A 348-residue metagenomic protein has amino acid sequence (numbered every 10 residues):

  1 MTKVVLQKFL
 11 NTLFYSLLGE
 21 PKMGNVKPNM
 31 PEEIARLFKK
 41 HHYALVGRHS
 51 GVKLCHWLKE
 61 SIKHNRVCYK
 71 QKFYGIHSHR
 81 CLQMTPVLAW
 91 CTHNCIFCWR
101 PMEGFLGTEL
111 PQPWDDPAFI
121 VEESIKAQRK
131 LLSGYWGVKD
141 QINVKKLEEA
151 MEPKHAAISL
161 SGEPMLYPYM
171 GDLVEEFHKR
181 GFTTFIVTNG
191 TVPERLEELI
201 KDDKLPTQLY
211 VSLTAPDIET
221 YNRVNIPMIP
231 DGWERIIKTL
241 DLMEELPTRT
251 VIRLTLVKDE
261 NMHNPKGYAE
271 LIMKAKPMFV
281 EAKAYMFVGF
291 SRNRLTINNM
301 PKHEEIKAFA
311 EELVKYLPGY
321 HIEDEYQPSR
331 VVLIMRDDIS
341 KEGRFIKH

Functional and structural regions predicted by a protein language model:
V4-F97, P101-K130, M335: Flexible, acidic/Gly-rich N-terminal and inter-domain linker regions that tether and position cofactor-handling modules
V52, L82, A156, T250 (+1 more regions): A broad, low-specificity signal marking well-ordered, structured residues that form hydrophobic/aromatic
H79, M151-P153, Y326-S329: Short Gly/Ser/Thr- and Asp/Glu-enriched loop/turn motifs at secondary-structure junctions
C91-N94, I218, F287, K341: Short, acidic Gly/Pro/Ser/Thr-rich loop/turn segments
W136-E312: Conserved AdoMet/S-adenosylmethionine-binding subsite of the radical SAM
H303-H348: C-terminal accessory regions of radical SAM enzymes
